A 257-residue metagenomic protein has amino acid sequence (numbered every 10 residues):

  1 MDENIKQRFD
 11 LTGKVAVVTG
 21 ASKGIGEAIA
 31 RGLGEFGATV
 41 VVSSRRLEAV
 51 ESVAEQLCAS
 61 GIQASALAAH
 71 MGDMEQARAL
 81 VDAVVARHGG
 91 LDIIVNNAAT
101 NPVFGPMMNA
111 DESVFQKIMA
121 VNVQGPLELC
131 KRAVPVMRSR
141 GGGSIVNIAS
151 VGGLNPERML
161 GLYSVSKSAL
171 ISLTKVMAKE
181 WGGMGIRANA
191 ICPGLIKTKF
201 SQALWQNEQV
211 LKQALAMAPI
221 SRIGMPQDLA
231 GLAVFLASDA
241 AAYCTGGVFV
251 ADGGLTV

Functional and structural regions predicted by a protein language model:
V15, S22-K23: Conserved glycine-rich cofactor-binding loop
L47, A68-L80, E112, D228: The beta1-alpha1 cofactor-binding region of Rossmann-like NAD(H)/NADP(H)-dependent oxidoreductases
G105-M107, D111-Q116, A214: Substrate-binding pocket helix/loop in short-chain dehydrogenase/reductase
L127, R222-A251, T256: C-terminal substrate-recognition "lid" of short-chain dehydrogenase/reductases
C130, S166, T174: Active-site helix of classical SDR
P135, K179-G183, A242: Alpha-helical segment proximal to the catalytic Tyr-Lys
S150: Residue(s) in the substrate-gating loop at a strand-loop-helix junction that position the organic substrate next
